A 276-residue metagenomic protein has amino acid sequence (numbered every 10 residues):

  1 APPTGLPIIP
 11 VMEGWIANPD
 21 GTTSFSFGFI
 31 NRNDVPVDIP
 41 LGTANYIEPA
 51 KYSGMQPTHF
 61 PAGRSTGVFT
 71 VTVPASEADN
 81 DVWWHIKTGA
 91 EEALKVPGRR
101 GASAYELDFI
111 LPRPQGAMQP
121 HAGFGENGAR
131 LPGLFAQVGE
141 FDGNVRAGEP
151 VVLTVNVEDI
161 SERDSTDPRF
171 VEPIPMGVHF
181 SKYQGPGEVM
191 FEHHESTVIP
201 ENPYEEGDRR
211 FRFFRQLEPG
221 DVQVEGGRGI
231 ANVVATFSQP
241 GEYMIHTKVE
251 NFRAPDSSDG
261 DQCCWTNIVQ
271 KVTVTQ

Functional and structural regions predicted by a protein language model:
I8-M12, S103-V145, D164: Short, compositionally biased P/S/T/A/G/V-rich stretches that sit at domain boundaries
A17, E225, N232-Q239: Residue-level recognition of secondary-structure-to-loop junctions
D20-S26, D142-D164: Contiguous beta-strand segments within globular domains
N31-P36, V157-F170: Short amphipathic, basic-aromatic surface patches that mediate peripheral association with negatively charged
P57-T58, V171-P175, H179-A231: Low-complexity "stalk/linker" and mucin-like segments enriched in Ser/Thr/Pro/Ala/Gly
T88-K95, N251-S257: Short acidic/polar inter-strand loop motif in beta-rich domains
S258-V274: C-terminal edge beta-strand
